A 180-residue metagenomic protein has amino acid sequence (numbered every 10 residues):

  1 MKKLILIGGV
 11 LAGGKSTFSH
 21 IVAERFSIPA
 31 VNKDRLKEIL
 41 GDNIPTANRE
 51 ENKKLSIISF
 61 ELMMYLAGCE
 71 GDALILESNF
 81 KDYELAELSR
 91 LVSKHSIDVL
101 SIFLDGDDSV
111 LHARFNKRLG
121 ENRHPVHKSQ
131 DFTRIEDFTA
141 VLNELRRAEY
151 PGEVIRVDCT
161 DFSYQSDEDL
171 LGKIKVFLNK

Functional and structural regions predicted by a protein language model:
M1-L4, G71-D72: Pre-Walker A (Motif I) flank of P-loop NTPase domains
I7: Hydrophobic anchor at the beta1->P-loop junction of P-loop NTPases
V10-L11: The conserved Walker
G14: Conserved glycine(s) of the Walker
T17-G68: Conserved substrate/cofactor phosphate-moiety recognition/catalytic segment in nucleotide-dependent phosphotransferases
L55-V99: Glycine-rich phosphate-binding loop used to anchor ATP phosphates in small-molecule kinases, encompassing both
H95-N116: Conserved phosphate-donor/acceptor-positioning beta-strand/loop module used by diverse small-molecule
E121-E168: Small-molecule kinase domains that catalyze NTP-dependent phosphoryl transfer to phosphate-bearing small molecules
